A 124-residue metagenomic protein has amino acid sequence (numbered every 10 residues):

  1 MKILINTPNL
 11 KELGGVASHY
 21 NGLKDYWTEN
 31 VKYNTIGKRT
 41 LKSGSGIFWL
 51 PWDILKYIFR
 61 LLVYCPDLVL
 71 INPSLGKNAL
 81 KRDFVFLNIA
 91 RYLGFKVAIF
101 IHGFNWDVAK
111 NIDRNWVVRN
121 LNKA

Functional and structural regions predicted by a protein language model:
M1-T40, G94: N-terminal subdomain of nucleotide-sugar transferases
V16-K24, P51-I54, D83-F84: Short amphipathic alpha-helical segment that frequently serves as the phosphate-/nucleotide-binding helix
N34-R60, I71-R82: A short, charged, and often flexible helix/loop element on the N-terminal side of the glycosyltransferase catalytic
L62-V63, R91: Residue-level signal for alpha-helix termini/capping positions
Y64-V69: Short acidic/histidine-rich motifs immediately flanking catalytic phosphotransfer sites in two-component signaling
S74-N78, F95-D113: A short, histidine- and acid-enriched strand-loop-helix "catalytic/donor-clamping" loop that lines the nucleotide-sugar
F86-K96, K110-A124: Membrane-proximal helix-turn-helix segments that form the acceptor-binding/catalytic region of lipid-linked
